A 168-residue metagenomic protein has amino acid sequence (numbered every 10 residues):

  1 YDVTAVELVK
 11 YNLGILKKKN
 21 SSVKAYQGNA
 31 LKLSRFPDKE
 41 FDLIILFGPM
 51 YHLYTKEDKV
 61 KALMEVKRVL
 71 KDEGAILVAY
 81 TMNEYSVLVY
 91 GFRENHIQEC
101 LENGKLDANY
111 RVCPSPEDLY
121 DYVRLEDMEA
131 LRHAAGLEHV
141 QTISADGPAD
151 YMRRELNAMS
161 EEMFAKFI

Functional and structural regions predicted by a protein language model:
Y1-L33: Class I SAM-dependent methyltransferase SAM/SAH-binding core
L31-I44: A short acidic, Gly/Pro-enriched loop at the edge of an enzyme's catalytic core that lines a small-molecule cofactor
D42-E57: A short SAM/SAH-binding and catalytic strip from SAM-dependent methyltransferases
V60-A75: A short glycine-rich, Lys/Arg-flanked "PGG" loop and its adjoining helix->strand segment in the class I
A75-G104: Conserved class I S-adenosyl-L-methionine
I97-Y120, I143-D146: C-terminal alpha-helical "lid/dimerization" subdomain adjacent to the S-adenosyl-L-methionine
E117-G136, V140-T142: Short alpha-helix
D127, V140-I168: A C-terminal cap/extension of S-adenosyl-L-methionine-dependent methyltransferases that defines the acceptor-substrate
